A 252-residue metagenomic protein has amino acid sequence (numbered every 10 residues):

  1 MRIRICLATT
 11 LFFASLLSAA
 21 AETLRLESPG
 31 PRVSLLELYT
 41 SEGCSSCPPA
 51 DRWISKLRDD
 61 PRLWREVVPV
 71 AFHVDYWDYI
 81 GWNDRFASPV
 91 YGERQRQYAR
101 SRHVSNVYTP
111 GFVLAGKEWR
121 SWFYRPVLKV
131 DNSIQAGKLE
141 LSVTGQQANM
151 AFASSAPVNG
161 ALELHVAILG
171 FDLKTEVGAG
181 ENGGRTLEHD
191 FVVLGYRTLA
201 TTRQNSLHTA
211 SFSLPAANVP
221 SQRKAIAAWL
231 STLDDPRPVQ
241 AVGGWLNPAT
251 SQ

Functional and structural regions predicted by a protein language model:
M1-T9: Bacterial N-terminal signal peptides that target proteins for export
T10-A20: Hydrophobic h-region of N-terminal signal peptides that target proteins for export in Gram-negative bacteria
A20-S34: A short beta-strand-turn-helix
G30-S45: Short active-site neighborhood of thiol/selenol oxidoreductases, capturing the structured segment around
S41-S45, W53, V74-Y79, E118-S121: Solvent-exposed loop/turn segments at secondary-structure junctions within structured extracellular/periplasmic domains
P48-R62: Typically the conserved alpha-helix immediately C-terminal to a functionally engaged Cys/Sec in thioredoxin-like
W64-G92, N106: Thiol-based oxidoreductase modules, predominantly thioredoxin-like and allied folds used for disulfide exchange
R85-G111, K117-Q252: Short, conserved sequence motifs used for protein processing/export or organelle targeting and for catalysis
